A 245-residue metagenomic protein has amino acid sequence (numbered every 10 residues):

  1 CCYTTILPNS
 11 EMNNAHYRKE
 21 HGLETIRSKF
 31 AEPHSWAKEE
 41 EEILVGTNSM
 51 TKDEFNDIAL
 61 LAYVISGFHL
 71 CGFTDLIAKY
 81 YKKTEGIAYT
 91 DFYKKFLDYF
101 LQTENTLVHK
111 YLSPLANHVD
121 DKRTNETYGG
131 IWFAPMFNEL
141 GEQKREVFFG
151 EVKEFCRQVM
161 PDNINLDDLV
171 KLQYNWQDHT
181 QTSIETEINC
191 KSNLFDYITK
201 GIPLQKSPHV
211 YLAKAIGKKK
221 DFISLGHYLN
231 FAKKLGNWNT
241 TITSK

Functional and structural regions predicted by a protein language model:
C1-I87, S207, A213-I216, K220-K245: A structural motif corresponding to the C-terminal lobe/cap of the Radical SAM core domain
E40-E41, D53, D57, D75 (+10 more regions): Acidic-enriched, low-complexity/disordered segments with a strong bias for Aspartate over Glutamate
N56, V64-N163: C-terminal non-catalytic alpha-helical accessory regions
I131-K245: Charge-dense, extended regions
